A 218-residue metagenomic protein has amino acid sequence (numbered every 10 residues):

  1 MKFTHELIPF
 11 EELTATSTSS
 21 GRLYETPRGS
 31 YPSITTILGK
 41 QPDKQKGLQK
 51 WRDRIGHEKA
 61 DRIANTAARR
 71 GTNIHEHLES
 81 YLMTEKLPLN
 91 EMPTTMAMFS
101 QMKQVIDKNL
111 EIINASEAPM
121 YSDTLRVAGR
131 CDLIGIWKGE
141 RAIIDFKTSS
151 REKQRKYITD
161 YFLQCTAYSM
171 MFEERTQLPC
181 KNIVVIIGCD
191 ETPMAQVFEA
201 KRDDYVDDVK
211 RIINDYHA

Functional and structural regions predicted by a protein language model:
M1-A128: Metal-dependent nuclease catalytic cores that hydrolyze phosphodiester bonds in DNA/RNA, characterized by
N114-A218: Mg2+/Mn2+-dependent nuclease catalytic core
